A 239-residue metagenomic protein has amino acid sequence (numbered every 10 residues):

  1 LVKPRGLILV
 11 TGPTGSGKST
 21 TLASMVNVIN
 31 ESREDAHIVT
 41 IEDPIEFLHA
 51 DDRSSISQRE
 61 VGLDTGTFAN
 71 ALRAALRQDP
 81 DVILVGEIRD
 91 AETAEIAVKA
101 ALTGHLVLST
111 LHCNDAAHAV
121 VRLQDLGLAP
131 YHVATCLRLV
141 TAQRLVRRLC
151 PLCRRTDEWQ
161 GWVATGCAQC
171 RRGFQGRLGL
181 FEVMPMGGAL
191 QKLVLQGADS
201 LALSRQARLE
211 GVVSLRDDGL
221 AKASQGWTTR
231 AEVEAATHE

Functional and structural regions predicted by a protein language model:
L1-E239: Short, flexible helix-loop junctions that flank or precede catalytic/ligand sites
